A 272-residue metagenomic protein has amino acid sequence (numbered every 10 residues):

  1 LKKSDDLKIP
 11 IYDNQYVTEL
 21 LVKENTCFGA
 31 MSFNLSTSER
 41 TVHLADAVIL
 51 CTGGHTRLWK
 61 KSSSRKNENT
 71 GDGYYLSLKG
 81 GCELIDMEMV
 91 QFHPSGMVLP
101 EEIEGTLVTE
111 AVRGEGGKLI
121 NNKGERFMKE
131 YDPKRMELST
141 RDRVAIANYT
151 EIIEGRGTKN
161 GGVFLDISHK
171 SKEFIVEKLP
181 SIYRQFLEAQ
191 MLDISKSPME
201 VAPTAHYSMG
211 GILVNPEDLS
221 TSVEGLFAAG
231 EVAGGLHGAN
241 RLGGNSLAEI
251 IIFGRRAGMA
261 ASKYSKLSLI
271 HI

Functional and structural regions predicted by a protein language model:
L1-N34, T41-V42: Feature captures the FAD/FMN-dependent oxidoreductase FAD-binding
D5-P10, E19-K23, E177-E217, T221-E224: Accessory "access/gating" subregions that flank catalytic or transport cores
S38-A47, S222: Core beta-strand elements of the Rossmann-like FAD/NAD(P) dinucleotide-binding domain in flavoenzyme oxidoreductases
A47, C51-T56, V232: Glycine-/small-residue-rich beta->alpha transition segments that form the dinucleotide
W59-L76, G235-A261: A conserved FAD-binding loop/helix module that cradles the flavin
L76, C82-D193, S197, A260-Y264: An anion/pyrophosphate-binding glycine-rich loop and adjacent beta-alpha core in soluble alpha-beta enzymes
T221-R241: Short FAD-binding loop at a beta-strand-to-alpha-helix junction that anchors the flavin cofactor in diverse
I270-I272: Conserved small/polar residues in nucleotide/adenosyl-binding loops
